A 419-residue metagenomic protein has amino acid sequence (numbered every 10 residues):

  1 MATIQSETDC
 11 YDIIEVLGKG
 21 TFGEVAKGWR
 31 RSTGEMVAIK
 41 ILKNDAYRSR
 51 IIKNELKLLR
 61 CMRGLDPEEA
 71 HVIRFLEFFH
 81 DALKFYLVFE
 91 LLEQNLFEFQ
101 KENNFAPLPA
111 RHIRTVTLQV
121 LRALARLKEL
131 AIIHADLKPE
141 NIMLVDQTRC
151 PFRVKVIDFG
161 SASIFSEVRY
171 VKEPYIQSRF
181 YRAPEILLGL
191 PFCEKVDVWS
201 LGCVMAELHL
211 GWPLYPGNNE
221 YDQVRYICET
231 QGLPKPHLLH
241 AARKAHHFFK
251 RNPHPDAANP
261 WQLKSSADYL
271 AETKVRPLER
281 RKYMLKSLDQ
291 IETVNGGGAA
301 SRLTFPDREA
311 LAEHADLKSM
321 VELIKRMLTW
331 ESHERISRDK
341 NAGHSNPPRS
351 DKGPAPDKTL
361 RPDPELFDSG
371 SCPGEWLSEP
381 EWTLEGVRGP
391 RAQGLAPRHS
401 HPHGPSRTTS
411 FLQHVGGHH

Functional and structural regions predicted by a protein language model:
E24: Conserved N-lobe ATP-binding subsite of Hanks-type protein kinase domains, especially the beta3 VAIK lysine
M36, I41-E69: Conserved N-lobe beta3->alphaC-helix segment of eukaryotic protein kinase catalytic domains
D81-E90, F97-E98: A conserved loop-to-beta-strand element in the N-lobe of protein kinase catalytic cores that borders the ATP-binding
V116-T117: Activation segment signature within eukaryotic-like protein kinase domains
K128-D146: Catalytic-loop of the protein kinase fold
D197: Conserved catalytic-loop aspartate of Hanks-type protein kinases
P236-L323: C-terminal lobe substrate-recognition/regulatory segment of protein kinase catalytic domains
R349-H419: Intrinsically disordered, low-complexity regulatory tails and linkers that flank structured modules
